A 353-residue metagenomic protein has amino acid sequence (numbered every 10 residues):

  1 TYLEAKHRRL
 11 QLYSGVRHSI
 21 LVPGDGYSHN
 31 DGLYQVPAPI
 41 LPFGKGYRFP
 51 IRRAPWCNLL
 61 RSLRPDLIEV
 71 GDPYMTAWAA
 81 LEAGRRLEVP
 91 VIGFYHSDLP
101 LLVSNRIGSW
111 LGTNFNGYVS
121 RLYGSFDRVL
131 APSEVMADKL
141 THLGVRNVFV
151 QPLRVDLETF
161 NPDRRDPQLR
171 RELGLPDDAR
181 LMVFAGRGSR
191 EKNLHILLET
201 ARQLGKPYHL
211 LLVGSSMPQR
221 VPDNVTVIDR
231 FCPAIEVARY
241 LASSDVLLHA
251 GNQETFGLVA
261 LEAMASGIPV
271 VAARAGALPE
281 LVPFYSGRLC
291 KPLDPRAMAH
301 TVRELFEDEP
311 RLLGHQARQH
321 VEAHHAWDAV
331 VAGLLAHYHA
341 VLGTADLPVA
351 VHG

Functional and structural regions predicted by a protein language model:
T1-P37, R202, D328, G343 (+1 more regions): N-terminal subdomain of nucleotide-sugar transferases
P90-I92, L101-R121, A131: Nucleotide-sugar donor phosphate/pyrophosphate-binding loop at the beta->alpha transition of glycosyltransferases
N116-R165: Donor nucleotide-sugar binding/catalytic pocket of nucleotide-sugar-dependent glycosyltransferases
P176-K192, L198-R202: Conserved donor-binding/catalytic core segment of Leloir-type glycosyltransferases
G214-A238: Nucleotide-activated donor-binding/catalytic signature segment of Leloir-type glycosyltransferases, i.e., the conserved
R230, F284-P295, E304-E309: Conserved acidic donor-binding segment of nucleotide-sugar-dependent glycosyltransferases
N252: Aromatic "clamp/platform" in nucleotide-sugar-dependent glycosyltransferases that forms part of the donor/acceptor
P269-A272: Short hydrophobic beta-strand element within catalytic cores of glycosyltransferases and related nucleotide-activated
